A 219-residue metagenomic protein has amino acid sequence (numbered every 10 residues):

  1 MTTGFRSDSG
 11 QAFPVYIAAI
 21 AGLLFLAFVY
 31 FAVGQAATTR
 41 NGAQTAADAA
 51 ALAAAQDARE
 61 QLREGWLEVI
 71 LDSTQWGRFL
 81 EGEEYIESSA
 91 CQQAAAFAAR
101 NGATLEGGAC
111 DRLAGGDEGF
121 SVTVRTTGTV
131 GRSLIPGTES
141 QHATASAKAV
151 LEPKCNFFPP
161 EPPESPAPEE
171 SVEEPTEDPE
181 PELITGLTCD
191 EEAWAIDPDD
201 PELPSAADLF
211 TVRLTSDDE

Functional and structural regions predicted by a protein language model:
T2-Y85: Alpha-helical assembly-interface signal, strongest on the long, hydrophobic N-terminal helix that forms
L52, A103, E152: Residue-level marker of positions within ordered structural domains that often coincide with functionally constrained
Q56-V130: Short amphipathic secondary-structure patches
R132-E219: Low-complexity, S/T/G/P-rich flexible repeat/linker segments used as non-globular hinges and stalks within
